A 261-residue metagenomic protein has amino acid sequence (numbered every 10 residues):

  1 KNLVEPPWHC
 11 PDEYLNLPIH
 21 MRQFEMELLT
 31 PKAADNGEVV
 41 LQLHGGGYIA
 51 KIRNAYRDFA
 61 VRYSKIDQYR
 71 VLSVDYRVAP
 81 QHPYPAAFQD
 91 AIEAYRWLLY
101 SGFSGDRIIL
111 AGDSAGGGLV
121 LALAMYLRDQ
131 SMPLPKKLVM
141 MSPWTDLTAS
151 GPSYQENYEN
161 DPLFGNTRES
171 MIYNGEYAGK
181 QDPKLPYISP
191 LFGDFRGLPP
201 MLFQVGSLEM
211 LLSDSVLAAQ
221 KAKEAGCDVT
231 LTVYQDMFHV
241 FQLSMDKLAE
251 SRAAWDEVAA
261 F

Functional and structural regions predicted by a protein language model:
K1-E5: N-terminal targeting or regulatory segments adjacent to alpha/beta-hydrolase or S9 domains
C10, L15-F261: Alpha/beta-hydrolase superfamily serine-hydrolase fold, recognizing
